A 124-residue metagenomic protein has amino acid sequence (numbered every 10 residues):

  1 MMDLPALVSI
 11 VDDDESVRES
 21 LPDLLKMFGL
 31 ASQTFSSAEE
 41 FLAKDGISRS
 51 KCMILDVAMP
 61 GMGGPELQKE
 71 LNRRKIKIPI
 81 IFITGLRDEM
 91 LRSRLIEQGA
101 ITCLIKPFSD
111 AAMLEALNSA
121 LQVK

Functional and structural regions predicted by a protein language model:
E15-Q33, Q98: Two-component/phosphorelay signaling modules centered on CheY-like receiver
T34-C52: Acidic, metal-coordinating helix/loop segments flanking the phosphotransfer/catalytic sites of two-component signaling
S36-S37, M62-L67: Acidic catalytic/metal-coordinating carboxylates
M59: Receiver (REC) domain active-site loop signature in two-component systems and cognate sites in sensor histidine kinases
E66, R87-T102: Alpha4 helix (beta4-alpha4-beta5 surface) of REC/receiver domains from two-component response regulators
M90, F108-N118: C-terminal output helix
